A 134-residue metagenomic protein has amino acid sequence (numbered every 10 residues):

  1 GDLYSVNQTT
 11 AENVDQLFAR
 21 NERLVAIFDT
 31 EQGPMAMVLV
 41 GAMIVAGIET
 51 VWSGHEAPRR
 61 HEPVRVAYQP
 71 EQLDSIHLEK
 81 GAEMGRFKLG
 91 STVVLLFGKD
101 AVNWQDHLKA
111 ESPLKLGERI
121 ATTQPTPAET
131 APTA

Functional and structural regions predicted by a protein language model:
G1-A134: Contiguous, well-folded functional domains in the mature portion of proteins
